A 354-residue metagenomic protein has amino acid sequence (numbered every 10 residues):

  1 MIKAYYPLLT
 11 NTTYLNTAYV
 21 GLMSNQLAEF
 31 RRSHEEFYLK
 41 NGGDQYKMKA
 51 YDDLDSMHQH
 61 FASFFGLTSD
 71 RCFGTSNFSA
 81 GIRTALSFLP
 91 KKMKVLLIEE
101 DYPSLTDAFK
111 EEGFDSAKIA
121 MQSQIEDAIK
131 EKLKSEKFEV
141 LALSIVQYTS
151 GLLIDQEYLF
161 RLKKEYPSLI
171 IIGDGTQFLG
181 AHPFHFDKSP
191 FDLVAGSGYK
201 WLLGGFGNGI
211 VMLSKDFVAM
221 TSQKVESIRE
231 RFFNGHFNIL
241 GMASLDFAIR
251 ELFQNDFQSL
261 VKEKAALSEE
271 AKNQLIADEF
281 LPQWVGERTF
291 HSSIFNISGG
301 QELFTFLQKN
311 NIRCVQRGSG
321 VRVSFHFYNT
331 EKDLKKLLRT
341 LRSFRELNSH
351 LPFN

Functional and structural regions predicted by a protein language model:
M1-A4, F306-N354: PLP-dependent enzyme catalytic core of the Aspartate aminotransferase-like
N11-H58: A glycine-/small-polar-enriched, mobile loop at the entrance of the PLP active site in fold-type I
Q45-Y46, R229-K272: Structural signature of PLP-dependent enzymes
A50-M93, P103-L105: Conserved beta-loop-alpha segment that forms the PLP phosphate-binding cup at the N-terminus of a helix
A80, T84-V140: PLP-dependent aminotransferase-like
Q124-T176: Active-site phosphate-binding strand-loop segment of PLP-dependent enzymes
S189-K224: Active-site PLP attachment segment
A265, E269, D278-N310, R317 (+1 more regions): Conserved PLP-binding catalytic core of the aspartate aminotransferase-like
